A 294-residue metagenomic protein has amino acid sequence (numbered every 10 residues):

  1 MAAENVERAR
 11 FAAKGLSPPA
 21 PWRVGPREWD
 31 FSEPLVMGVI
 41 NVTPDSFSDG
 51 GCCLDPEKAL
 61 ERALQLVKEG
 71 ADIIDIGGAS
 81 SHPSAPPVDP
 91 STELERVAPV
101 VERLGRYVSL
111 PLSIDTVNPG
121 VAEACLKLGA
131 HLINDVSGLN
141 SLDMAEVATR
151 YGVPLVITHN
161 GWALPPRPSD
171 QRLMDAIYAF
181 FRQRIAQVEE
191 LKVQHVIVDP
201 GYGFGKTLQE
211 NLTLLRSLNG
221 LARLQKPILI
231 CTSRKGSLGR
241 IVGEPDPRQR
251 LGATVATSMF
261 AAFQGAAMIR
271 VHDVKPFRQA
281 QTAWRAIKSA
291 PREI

Functional and structural regions predicted by a protein language model:
A3, R8-L16, V24, F31 (+7 more regions): Active-site-adjacent loop and "lid" segments of alpha/beta metabolic enzymes
E61-G77, Q264-G265: Catalytic domains of carbohydrate-active enzymes, especially glycoside hydrolases
G201: Conserved Motif II region of HX4D acyltransferases
